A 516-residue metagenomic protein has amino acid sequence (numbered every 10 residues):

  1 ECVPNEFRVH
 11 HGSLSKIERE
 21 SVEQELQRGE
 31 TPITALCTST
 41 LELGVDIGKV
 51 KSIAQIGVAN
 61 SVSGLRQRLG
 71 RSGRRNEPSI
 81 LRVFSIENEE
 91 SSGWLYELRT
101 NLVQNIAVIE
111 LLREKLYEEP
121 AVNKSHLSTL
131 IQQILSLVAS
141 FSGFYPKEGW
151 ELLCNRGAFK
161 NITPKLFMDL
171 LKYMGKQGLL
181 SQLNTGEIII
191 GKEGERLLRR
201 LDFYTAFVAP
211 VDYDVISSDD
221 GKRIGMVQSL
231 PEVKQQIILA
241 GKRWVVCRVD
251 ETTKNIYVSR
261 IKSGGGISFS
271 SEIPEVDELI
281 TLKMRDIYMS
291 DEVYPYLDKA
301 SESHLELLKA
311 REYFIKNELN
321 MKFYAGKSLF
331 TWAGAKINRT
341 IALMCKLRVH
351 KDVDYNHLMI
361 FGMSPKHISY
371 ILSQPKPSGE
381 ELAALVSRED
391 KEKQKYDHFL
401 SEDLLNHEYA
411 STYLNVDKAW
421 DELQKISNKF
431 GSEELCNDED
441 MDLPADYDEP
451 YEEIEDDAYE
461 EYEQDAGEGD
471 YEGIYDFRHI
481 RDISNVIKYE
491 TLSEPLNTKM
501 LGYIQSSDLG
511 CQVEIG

Functional and structural regions predicted by a protein language model:
E1-F141, K147-G186, I190, I515-G516: Helicase motor core with emphasis on the C-terminal RecA-like subdomain
S21, L26-S39, Y173, Q235-A240 (+1 more regions): Phosphate-interacting basic helix/loop segments used at nucleotide- and nucleic-acid interfaces
E25-L26, A35, G44, S72-G73 (+7 more regions): Replace "in large, NTP-powered and nucleic-acid-processing enzymes" with "in large, NTP-powered factors and other
S63, A445-P450: ASCE RecA-like P-loop NTPase motor cores that couple ATP hydrolysis to mechanical translocation on nucleic acids
P78-I80, P210, D250, K254-M321 (+2 more regions): Terminal, basic amphipathic appendages of nucleotide-handling enzymes
K115-E232, I237-R243, R248, A325-W332 (+2 more regions): C-terminal accessory/connector segments of nucleic-acid motor ATPases
I188, K254-S259, D354-Q374: A generic structural motif
K316-M363: C-terminal catalytic or substrate-handling cores of phosphate/nucleotide- and metal-cofactor-dependent proteins acting
